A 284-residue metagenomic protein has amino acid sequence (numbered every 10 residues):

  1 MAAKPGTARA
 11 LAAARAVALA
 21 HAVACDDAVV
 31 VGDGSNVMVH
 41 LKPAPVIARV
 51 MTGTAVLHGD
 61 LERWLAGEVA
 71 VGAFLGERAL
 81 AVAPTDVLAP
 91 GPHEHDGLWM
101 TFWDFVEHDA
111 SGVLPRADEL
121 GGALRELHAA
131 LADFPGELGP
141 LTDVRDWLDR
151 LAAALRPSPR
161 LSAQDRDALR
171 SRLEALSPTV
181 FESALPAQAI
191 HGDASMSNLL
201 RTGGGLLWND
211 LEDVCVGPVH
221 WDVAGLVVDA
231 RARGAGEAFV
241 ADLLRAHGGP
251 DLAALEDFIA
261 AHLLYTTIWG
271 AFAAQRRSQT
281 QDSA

Functional and structural regions predicted by a protein language model:
M1-C25: Juxta-kinase regulatory segment immediately upstream of eukaryotic protein kinase catalytic domains
A2-A3, D146, A152-S158, Q164 (+2 more regions): ATP/Mg2+ or Mg2+-diphosphate-binding catalytic cores that bind nucleotide phosphates or diphosphates via glycine-rich
K4-A12, V50-H95, G112-G122, E126: A conserved alpha-helical element in kinase catalytic cores
H21-K42: ATP-binding glycine-rich phosphate-binding loop
S35-K42, V46-A48, S177-V223: Active-site acidic catalytic loop and adjacent metal/ATP-binding pocket of ATP-dependent phosphoryl transfer enzymes
G97-H108: Conserved short submotifs of the Hanks-type protein kinase catalytic core that shape the nucleotide-binding pocket
E107-D165, L185-A187: A cross-family kinase active-site recognition segment
V219-P250, H262-R276: Active-site activation/catalytic loop segments of kinase-like enzymes and analogous catalytic loops in related
